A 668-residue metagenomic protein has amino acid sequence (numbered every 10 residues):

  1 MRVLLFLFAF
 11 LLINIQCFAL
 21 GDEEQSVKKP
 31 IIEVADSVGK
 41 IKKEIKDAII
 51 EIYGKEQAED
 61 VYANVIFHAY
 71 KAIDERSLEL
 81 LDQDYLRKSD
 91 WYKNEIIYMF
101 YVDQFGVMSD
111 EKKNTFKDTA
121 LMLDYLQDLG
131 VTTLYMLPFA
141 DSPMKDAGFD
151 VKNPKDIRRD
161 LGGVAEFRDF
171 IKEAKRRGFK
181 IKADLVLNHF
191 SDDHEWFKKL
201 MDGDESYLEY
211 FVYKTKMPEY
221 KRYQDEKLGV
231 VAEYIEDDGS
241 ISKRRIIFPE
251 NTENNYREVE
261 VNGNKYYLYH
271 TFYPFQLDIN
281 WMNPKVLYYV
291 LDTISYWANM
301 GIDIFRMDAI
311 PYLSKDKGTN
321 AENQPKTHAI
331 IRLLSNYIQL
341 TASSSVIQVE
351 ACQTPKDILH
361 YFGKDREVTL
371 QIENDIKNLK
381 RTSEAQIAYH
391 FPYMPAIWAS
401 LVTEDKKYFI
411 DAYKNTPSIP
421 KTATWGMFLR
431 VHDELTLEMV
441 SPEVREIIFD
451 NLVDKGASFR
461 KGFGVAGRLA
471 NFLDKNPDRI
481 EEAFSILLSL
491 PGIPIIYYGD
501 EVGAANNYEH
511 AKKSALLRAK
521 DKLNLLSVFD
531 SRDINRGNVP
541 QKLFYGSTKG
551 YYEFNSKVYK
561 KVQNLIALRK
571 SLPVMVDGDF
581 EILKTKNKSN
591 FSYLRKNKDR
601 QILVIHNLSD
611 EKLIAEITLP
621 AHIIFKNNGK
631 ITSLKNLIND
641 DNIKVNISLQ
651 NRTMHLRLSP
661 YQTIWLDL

Functional and structural regions predicted by a protein language model:
M1-A19: Classical Sec-dependent N-terminal signal peptides that target proteins to the secretory pathway
L20-L668: Active-site and adjacent substrate-binding regions of carbohydrate-active enzymes
